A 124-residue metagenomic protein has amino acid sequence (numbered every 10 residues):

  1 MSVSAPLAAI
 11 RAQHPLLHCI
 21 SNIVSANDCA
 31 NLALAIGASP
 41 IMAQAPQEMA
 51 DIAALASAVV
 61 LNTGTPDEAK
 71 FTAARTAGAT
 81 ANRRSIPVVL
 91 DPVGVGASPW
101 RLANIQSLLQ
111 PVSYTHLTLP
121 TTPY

Functional and structural regions predicted by a protein language model:
M1-R75, T80-N82, P87: Small-residue (G/A/S/T)-rich helix-start motifs and N-terminal tracts that mark the onset
V59, P123-Y124: A broadly tuned "polar low-complexity/structure-edge" signature
P66-D67, G96, P123: Glycine-rich nucleotide phosphate-binding loop and flanking beta-alpha elements of Rossmann-like dinucleotide-binding
A81, I86-L109: Glycine/small-residue-rich loop that forms an oxyanion/phosphate-binding "nest" at active or ligand-binding sites
P111-S113: Acidic, proline/serine/threonine- and glycine-rich low-complexity intrinsically disordered segments
T115-T121: Conserved small/polar residues in nucleotide/adenosyl-binding loops
